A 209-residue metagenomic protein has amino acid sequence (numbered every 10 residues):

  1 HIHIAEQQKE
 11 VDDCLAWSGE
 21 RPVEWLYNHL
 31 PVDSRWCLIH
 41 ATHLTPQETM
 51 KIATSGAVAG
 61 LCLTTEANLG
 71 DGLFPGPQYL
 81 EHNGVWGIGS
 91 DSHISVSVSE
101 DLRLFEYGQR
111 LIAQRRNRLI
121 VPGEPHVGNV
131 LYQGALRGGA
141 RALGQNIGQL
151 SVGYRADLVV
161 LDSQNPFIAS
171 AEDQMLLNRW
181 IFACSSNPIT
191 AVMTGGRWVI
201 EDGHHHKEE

Functional and structural regions predicted by a protein language model:
H1-V58, L69-W86: Histidine/acidic residue-rich metal-binding segments in metalloenzymes
H3, L38, I52, A59 (+4 more regions): Conserved, mostly hydrophobic/aromatic
A5-E6, L63-N68, D91-I94: Short, acidic/turn-prone active-site loops that include or flank metal/cofactor- and phosphate-binding residues
N28-R35, P77-N165: His/Asp/Glu-enriched, well-ordered alpha-helical/loop segment that forms or immediately abuts the divalent-metal
V32, A53-T54, L80-E81, S151-Y154 (+2 more regions): A structural signal for short secondary-structure junctions
L38-H40, L61-T64, I88-S90, G195 (+1 more regions): Thr-Gly-centered strand-to-loop micro-motif
N68-F74, S97-S99, A171: Short, charged, surface-exposed secondary-structure boundary motifs
R155-H206: C-terminal cap of metal-dependent C-N hydrolases
